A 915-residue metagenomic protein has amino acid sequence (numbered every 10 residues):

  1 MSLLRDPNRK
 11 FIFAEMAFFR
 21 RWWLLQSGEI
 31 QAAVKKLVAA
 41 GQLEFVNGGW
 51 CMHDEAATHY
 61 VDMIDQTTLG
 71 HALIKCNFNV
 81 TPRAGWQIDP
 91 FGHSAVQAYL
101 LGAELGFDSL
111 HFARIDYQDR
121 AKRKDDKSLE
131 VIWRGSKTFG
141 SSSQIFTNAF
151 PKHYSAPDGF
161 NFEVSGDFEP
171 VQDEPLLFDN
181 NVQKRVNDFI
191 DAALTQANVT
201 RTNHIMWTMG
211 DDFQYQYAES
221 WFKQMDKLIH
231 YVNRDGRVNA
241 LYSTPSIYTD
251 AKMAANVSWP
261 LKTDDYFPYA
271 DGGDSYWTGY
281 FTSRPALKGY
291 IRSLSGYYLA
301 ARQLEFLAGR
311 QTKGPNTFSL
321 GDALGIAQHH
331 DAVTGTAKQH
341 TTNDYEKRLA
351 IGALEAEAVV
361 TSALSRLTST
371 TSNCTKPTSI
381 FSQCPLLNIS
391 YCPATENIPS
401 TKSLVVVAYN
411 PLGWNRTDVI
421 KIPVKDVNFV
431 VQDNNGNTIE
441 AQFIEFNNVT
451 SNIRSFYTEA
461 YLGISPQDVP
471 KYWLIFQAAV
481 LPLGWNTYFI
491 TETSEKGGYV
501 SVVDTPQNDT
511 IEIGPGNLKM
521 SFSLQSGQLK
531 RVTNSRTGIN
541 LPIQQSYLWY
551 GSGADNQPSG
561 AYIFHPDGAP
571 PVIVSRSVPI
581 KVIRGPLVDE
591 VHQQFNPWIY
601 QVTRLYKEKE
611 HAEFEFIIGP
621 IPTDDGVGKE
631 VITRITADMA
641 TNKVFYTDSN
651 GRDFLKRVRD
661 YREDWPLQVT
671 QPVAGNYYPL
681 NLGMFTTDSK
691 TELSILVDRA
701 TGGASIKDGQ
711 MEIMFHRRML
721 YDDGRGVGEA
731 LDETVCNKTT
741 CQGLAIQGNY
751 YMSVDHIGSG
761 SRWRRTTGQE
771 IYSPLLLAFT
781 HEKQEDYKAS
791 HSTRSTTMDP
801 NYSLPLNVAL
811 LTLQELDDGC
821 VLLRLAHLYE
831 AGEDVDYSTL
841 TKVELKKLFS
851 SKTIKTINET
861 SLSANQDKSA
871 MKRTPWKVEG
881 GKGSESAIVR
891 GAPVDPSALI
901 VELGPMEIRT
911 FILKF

Functional and structural regions predicted by a protein language model:
M1-D65, I74, I132, N148 (+1 more regions): N-terminal catalytic cores of secreted or lumenal carbohydrate-active enzymes
D6-F11, A39-E44, F78-R83, L105-S109 (+3 more regions): Loop/turn elements at helix/coil->beta-strand transitions in domains of secreted/extracellular proteins
F13-A17, Q26, H111-W133, N180-Y280 (+6 more regions): C-terminal domain-boundary segment and adjacent tail
A14-L24, N47-I64, N79-G92, A113-D119 (+3 more regions): The substrate-binding groove and active-site-proximal loops of carbohydrate-active enzymes, especially glycoside
A32-N47, V61, A95-D167: Surface-exposed loop and adjacent secondary-structure segments within mature catalytic domains
E55-I74, H153-L194, H565-P570, D589: Alpha-helical scaffold elements lining the catalytic groove of polysaccharide deacetylases
Q97-A103, A113, K127-L129, F168 (+5 more regions): C-terminal (or distal) subdomains of carbohydrate-active enzymes
A251-L387, K402, G436, S455 (+3 more regions): Metal- or metallocofactor-binding catalytic centers and their adjacent structured scaffolds across diverse enzyme
